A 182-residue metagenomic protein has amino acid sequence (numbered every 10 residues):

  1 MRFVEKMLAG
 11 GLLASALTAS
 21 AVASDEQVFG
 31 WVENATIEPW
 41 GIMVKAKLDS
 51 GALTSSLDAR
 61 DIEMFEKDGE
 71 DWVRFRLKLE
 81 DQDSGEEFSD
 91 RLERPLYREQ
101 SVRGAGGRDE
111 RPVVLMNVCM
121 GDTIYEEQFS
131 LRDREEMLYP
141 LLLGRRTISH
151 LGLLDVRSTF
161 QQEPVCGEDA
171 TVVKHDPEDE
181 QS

Functional and structural regions predicted by a protein language model:
M1-A9: Bacterial N-terminal signal peptides that target proteins for export
A9-T18: Bacterial N-terminal signal peptides
V22-S182: Pepsin/retropepsin-fold aspartyl endopeptidases
